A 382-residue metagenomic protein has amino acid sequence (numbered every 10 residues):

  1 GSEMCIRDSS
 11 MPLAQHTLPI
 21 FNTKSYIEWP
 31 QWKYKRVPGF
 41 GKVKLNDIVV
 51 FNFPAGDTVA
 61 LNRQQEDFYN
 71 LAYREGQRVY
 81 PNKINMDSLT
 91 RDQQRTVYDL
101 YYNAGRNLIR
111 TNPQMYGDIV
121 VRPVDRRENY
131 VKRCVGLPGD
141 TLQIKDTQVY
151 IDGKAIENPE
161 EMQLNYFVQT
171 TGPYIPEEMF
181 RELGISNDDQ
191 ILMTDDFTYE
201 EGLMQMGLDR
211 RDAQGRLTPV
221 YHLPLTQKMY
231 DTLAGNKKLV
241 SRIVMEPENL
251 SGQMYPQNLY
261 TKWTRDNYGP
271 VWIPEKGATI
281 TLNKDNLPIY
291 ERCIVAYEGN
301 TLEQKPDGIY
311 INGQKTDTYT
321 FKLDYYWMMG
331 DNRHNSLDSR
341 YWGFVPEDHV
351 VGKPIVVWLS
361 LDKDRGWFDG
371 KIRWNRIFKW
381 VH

Functional and structural regions predicted by a protein language model:
G1-I6: Short, small-residue-biased leader/transition segments that mark boundaries at the very start of proteins
R7-V120, V124-L142, D146-V149, K154-P159: Membrane-embedded segments
P12-Q15, P19, F167-L203: Active-site-adjacent segment of 2-oxoglutarate/Fe(II) JmjC oxygenases
V43-K44, P274, F321, H334: Short, well-ordered loop/turn sites that connect or cap secondary structure elements
N70-M115, F197-G313, D317: Long, low-complexity, polar/charged, intrinsically disordered or flexibly structured peripheral segments
Q304-K371: C-terminal soluble interaction/assembly domains
